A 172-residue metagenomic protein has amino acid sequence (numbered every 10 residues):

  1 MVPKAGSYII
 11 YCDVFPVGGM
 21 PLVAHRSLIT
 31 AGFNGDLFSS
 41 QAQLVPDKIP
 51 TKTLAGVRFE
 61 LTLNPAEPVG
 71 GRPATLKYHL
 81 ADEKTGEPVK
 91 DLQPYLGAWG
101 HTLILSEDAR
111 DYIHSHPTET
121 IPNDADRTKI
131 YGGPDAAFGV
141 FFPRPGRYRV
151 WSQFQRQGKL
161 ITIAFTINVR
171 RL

Functional and structural regions predicted by a protein language model:
M1-L172: N-terminal soluble domains immediately following signal/targeting peptides that reside in extracytoplasmic
